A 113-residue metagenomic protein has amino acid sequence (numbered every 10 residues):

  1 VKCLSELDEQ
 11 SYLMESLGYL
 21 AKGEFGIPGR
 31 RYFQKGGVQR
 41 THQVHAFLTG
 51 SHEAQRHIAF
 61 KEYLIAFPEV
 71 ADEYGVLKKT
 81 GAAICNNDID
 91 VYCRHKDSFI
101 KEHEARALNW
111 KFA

Functional and structural regions predicted by a protein language model:
L4-S11, E15-A113: Catalytic core of pol beta-like nucleotidyltransferases
